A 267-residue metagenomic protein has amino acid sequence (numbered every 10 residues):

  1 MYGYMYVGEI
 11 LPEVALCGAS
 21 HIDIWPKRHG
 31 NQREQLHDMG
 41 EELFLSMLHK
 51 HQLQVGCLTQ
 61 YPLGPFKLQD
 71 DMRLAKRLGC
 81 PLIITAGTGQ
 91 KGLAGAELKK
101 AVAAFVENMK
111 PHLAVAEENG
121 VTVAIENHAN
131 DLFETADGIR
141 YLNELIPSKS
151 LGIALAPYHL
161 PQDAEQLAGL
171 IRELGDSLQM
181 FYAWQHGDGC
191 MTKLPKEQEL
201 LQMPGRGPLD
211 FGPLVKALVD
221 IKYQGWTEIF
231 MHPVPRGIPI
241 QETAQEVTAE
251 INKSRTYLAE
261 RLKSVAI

Functional and structural regions predicted by a protein language model:
M1-L82, T88-G89, K99-K100, K110 (+8 more regions): N-terminal pre-domain/capping segments
V7-G8, L68-Q69, T135-D137, A164-A168 (+1 more regions): Conserved strand-to-helix beginnings and helix N-cap segments that scaffold or border functional pockets
H21-I22, P111-P208: Acidic/histidine-rich catalytic cores of soluble enzymes
R28-R33, K91-A96, Q162-D163, P235-Q241: A short acidic, helix-capping loop that chelates divalent metal ions and anchors anionic groups
L53, C80-P81, V121, I221-G225: A short helix->loop->beta-strand "cap" motif at the edges of active sites that frequently abuts
C80-L98, N119-L132: Active-site groove signature of glycoside hydrolases
L93-V102, L200-L201, A244: Glycine-rich tight-turn/loop motif centered on a GG-T
W226-H232: Short acidic/histidine-rich active-site segments
